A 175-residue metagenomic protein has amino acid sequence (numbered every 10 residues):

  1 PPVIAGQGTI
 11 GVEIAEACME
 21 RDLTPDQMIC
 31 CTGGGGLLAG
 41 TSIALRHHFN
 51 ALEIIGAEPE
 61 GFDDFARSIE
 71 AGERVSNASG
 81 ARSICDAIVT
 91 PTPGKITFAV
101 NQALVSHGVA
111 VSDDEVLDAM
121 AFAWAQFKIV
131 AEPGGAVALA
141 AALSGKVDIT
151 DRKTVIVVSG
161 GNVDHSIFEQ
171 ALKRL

Functional and structural regions predicted by a protein language model:
P1-L175: PLP-dependent amino-acid enzyme catalytic core
